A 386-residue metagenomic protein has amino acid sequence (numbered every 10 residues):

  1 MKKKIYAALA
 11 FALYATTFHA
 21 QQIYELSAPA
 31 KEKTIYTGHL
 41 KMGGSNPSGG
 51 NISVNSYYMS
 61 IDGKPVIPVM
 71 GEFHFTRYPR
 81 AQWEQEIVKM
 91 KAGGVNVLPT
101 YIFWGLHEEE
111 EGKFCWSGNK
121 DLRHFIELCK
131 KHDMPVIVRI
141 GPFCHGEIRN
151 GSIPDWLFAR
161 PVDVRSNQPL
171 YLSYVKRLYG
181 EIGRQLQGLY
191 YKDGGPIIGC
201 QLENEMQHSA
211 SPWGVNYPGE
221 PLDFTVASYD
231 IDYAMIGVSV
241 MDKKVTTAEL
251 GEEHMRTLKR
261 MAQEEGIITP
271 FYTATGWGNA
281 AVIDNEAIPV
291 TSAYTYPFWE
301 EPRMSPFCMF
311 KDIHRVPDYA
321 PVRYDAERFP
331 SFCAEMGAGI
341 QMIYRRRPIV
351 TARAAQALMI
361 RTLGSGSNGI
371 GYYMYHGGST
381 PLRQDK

Functional and structural regions predicted by a protein language model:
M1-Q22: Bacterial Sec-dependent N-terminal signal peptides
Q21-V97, E127: N-terminal carbohydrate-binding accessory modules
G63, M90, L98, C129 (+3 more regions): Conserved, mostly hydrophobic/aromatic
I67, G94-N96, K130-V136, Y191-I198 (+3 more regions): Short, well-ordered coil/turn segments that N-cap beta-strands
W83-G151, D155-W156, K259, Q263: Aromatic-lined substrate-binding rim segments of carbohydrate-active enzymes
C144-L186: Active-site-adjacent "subsite" loops/lids of carbohydrate-active enzymes
Y174-T273, W277: Active-site neighborhood of glycoside hydrolase catalytic domains
E252, T257-T273, P302-D385: Catalytic-core region of carbohydrate-active enzymes that cleave or remodel glycosidic bonds
